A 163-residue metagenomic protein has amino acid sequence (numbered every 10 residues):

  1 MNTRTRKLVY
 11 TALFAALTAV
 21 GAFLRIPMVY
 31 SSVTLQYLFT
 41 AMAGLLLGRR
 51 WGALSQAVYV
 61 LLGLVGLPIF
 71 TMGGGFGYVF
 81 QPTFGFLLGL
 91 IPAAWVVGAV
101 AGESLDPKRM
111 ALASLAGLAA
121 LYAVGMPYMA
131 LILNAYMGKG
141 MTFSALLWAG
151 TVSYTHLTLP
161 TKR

Functional and structural regions predicted by a protein language model:
M1-S55, V65: Hydrophobic transmembrane alpha-helices
A12-A15, V20, F76-A123: Short helix-perturbing small/polar motifs within transmembrane alpha-helices
L17, G21, R25, A43 (+8 more regions): Alpha-helical membrane-inserting segments
G21-V33, V58-A93: Interfacial aromatic-anchored transmembrane helix boundaries in multi-pass membrane proteins
G52-Q56, M110, L146: Alpha-helical transmembrane segments and their helix-entry boundary regions
S55-L62, A113-G117: Central hydrophobic cores of alpha-helical transmembrane segments in multi-pass integral membrane proteins
M137-G150: Short, membrane-exposed interhelical loops at transmembrane-helix boundaries
T155-T161: Conserved small/polar residues in nucleotide/adenosyl-binding loops
